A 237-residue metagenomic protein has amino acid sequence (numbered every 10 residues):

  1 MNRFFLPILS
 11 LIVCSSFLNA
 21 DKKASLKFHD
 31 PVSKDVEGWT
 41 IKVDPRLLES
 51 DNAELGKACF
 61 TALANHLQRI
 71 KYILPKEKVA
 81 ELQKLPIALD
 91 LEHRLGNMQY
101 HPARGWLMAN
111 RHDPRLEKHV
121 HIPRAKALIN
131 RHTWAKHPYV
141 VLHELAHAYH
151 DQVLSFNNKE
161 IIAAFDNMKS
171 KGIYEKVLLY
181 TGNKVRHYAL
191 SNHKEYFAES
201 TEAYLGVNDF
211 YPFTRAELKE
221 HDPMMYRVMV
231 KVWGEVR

Functional and structural regions predicted by a protein language model:
F4-V13: Sec-dependent N-terminal signal peptides
C14-S25: Bacterial Sec-dependent signal peptides at the C-terminal "C-region" and cleavage site
F28-H29, S33: A domain-start/cap signature at the N-terminus of enzymes
K34-K57: Acidic/histidine-rich, surface-exposed loop or edge segments in extracytoplasmic proteins
K42, P86-A88, H121, A148 (+2 more regions): Structural recognition of the beta-strand scaffold that forms the well-ordered cores of secreted hydrolase catalytic
K57-S170, F213, M225-Y226: Acidic/His-rich structured neighborhood in mature extracellular/periplasmic domains
A109-E117, A127, R131, A135 (+1 more regions): Metalloprotease/metallohydrolase-associated module, dominated by Zn2+-dependent proteases
